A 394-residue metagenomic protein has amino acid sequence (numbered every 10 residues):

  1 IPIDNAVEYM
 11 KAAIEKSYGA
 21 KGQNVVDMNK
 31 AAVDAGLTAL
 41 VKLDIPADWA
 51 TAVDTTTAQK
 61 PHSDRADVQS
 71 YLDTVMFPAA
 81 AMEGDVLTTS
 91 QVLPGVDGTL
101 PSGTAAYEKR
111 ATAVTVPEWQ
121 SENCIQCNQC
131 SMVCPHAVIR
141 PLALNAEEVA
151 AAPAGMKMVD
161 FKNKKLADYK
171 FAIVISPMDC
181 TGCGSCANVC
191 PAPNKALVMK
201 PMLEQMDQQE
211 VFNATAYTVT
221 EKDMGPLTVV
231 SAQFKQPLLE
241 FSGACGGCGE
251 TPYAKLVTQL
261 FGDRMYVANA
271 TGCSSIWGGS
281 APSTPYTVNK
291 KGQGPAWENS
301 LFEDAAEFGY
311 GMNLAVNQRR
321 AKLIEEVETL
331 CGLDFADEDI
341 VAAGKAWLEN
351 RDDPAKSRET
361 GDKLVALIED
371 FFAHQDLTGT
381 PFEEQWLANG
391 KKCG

Functional and structural regions predicted by a protein language model:
I3-D179, A187-C393: Ferredoxin-type iron-sulfur electron-transfer modules and their immediate structural context
C183: Active-site substrate-binding loop specific to GH73 endo-beta-N-acetylglucosaminidase modules in bacterial autolysins
